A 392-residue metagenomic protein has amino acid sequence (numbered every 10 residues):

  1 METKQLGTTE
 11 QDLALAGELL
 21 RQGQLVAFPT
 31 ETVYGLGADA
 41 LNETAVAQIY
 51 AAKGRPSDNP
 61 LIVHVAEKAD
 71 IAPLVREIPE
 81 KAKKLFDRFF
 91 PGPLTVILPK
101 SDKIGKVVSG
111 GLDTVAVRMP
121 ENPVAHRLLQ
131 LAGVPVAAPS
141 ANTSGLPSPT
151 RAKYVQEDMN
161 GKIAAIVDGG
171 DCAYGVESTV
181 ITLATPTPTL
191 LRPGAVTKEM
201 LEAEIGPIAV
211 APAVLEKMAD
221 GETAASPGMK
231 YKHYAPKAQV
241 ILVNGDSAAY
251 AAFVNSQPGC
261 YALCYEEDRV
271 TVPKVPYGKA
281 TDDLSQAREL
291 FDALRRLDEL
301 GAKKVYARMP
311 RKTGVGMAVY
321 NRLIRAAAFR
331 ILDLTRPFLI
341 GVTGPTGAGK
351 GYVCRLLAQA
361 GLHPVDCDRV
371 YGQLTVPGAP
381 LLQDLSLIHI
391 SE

Functional and structural regions predicted by a protein language model:
M1-T335: Active-site-adjacent structural elements in enzyme catalytic cores
V342: Hydrophobic anchor at the beta1->P-loop junction of P-loop NTPases
P345: P-loop (Walker A) phosphate-binding loop of NTP-binding proteins
A348: ATP-binding Walker
G351: Walker A/P-loop
P364-T375: Short beta-strand-centered segment that lines the nucleotide-binding/catalytic pocket of NTP-utilizing
S386-E392: Residue-level detector of conserved catalytic or cofactor/ligand-binding positions in enzyme active sites
